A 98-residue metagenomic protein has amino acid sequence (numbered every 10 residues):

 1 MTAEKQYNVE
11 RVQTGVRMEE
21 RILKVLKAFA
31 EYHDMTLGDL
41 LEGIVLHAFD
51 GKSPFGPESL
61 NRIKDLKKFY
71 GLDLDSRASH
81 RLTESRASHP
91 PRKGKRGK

Functional and structural regions predicted by a protein language model:
M1-E20, A30, K67-R77, T83-K98: Short Lys/Arg-rich basic patches
H33-N61: Short, basic amphipathic alpha-helical segments that act as recognition/interaction helices in nucleic-acid-binding
P54-S59, D65, F69-D73: Short alpha-helix boundary/capping motifs
F55-N61, S79-R86: Noncatalytic linker/hinge segments flanking ATPase motor cores
